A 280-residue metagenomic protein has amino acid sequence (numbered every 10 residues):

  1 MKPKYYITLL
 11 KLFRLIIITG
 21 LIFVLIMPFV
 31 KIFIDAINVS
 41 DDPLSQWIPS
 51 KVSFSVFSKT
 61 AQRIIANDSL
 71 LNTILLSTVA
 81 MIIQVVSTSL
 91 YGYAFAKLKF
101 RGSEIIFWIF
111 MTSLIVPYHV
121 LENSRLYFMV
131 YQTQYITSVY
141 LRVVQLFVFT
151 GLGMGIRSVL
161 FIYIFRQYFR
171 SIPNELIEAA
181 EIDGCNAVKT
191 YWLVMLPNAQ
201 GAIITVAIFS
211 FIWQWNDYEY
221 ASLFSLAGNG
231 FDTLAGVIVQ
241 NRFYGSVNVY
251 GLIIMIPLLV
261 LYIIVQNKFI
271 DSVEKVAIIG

Functional and structural regions predicted by a protein language model:
M1-G280: A hydrophobic, multi-pass inner-membrane permease signature
